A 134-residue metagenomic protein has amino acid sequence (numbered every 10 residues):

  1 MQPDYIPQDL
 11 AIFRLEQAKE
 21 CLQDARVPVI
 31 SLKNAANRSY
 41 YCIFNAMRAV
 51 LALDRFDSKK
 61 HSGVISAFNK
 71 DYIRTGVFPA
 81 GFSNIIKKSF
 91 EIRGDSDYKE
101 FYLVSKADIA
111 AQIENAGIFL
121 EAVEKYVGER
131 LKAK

Functional and structural regions predicted by a protein language model:
M1-K134: Terminal alpha-helical segments
